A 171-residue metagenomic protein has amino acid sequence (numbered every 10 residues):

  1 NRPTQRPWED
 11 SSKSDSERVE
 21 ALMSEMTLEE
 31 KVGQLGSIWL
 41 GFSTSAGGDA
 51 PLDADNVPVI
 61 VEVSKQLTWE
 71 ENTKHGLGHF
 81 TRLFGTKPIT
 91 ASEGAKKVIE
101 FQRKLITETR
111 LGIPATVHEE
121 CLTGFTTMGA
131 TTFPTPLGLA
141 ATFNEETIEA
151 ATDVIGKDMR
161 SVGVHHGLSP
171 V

Functional and structural regions predicted by a protein language model:
N1-V171: N-terminal beta-rich core of secreted/periplasmic extracellular enzymes
